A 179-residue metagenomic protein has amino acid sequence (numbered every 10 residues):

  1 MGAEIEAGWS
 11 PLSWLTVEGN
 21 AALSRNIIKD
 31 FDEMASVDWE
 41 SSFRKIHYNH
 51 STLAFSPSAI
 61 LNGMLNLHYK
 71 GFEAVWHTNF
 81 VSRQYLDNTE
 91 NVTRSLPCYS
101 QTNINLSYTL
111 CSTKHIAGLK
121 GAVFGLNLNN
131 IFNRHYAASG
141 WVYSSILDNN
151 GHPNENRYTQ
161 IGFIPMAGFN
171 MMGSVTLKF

Functional and structural regions predicted by a protein language model:
M1, P57-L61, H68, C98-T102 (+2 more regions): Residues that define the transmembrane beta-barrel architecture of outer-membrane proteins
M1-N88: Gram-negative outer-membrane beta-barrel transporters
I5, G19, L65, W76 (+4 more regions): Hydrophobic, well-ordered secondary-structure elements that form the walls of internal hydrophobic environments
D32, S42-K45, T89-E90, C98-I104 (+1 more regions): Glycine-rich loops and low-complexity Gly/Arg-rich segments that provide flexible linkers or classic glycine-based
V37-E40, T93-L96, G125, Y143-D148: Short, low-complexity, polar/charged sequence segments that are solvent-exposed and flexible
H47, S51-P57, V92-S100, F163-A167: Replace "Gram-negative outer membrane beta-barrel proteins" with "bacterial and organellar outer membrane beta-barrel
R83-Y85, T109-F179: C-terminal beta-signal and adjacent terminal beta-strands/loops of Gram-negative outer-membrane beta-barrel proteins
N88-R94, L119: Short, surface-exposed loop/helix-turn segments at secondary-structure junctions that function as lids/hinges flanking
